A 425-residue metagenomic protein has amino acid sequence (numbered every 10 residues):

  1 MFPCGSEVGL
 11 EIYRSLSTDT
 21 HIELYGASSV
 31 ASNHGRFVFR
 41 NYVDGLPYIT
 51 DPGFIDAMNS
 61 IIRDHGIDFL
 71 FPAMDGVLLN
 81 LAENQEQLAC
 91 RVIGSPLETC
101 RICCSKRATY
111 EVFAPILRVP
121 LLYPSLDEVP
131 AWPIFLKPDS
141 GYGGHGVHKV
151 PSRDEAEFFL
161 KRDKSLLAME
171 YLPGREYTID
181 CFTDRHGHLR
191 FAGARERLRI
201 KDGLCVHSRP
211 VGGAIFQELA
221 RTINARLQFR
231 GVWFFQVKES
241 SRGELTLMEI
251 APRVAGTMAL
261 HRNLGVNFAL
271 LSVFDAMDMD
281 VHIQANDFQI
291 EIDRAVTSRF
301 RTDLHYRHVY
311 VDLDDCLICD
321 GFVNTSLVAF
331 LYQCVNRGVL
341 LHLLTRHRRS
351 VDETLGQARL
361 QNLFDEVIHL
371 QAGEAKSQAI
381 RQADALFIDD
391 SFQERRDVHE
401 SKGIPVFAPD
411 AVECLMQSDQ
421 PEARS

Functional and structural regions predicted by a protein language model:
M1-I93, D410: ATP-binding N-terminal substructure of ATP-dependent carboxylate-amine bond-forming enzymes
C4, D312-D314, F387-S391: Acidic di-acidic motifs
T99-G174, R185-H188, A214: Active-site nucleotide/adenylate-binding loops and adjacent lid/helix of ATP-dependent enzymes
M169-Q228, E239, A251-M277: ATP-dependent carboxylate/phosphate-activation module, predominantly the ATP-grasp catalytic core and closely related
R230-R242: A short glycine-rich, hydrophobically flanked beta-strand micro-motif that places a catalytic Asp/Glu for divalent metal
T246, V254-V311: Non-catalytic pre-domain segments flanking phosphatase-related domains
Q284-G373: Alpha-helical substrate-recognition element adjacent to the catalytic core
A375-Q393, V398: Conserved Lys-Pro-Asp/Glu-containing loop-to-beta segment of HAD-superfamily phosphomonoesterases, centered on
